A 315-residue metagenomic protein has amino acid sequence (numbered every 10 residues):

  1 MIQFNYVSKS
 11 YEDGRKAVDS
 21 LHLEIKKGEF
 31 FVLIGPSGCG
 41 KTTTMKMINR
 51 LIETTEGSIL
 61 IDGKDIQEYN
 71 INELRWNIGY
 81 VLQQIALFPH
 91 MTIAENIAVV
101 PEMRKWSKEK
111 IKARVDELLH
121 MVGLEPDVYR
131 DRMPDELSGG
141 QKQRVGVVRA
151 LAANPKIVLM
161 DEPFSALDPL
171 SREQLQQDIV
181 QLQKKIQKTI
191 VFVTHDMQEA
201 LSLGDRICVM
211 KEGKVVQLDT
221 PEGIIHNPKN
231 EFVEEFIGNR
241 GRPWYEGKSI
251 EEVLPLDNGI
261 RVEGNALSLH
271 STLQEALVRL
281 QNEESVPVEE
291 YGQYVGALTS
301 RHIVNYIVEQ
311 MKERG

Functional and structural regions predicted by a protein language model:
N49: Helix-to-loop junction immediately C-terminal to a conserved catalytic motif
E109-V128: Conserved ABC ATPase "signature" region
R132-L137, Q141: Conserved ABC ATPase signature
A152-K156: A short, proline-enriched helix->beta-strand linker immediately N-terminal to the Walker B motif in ABC-type P-loop
L218-D219, N227, A297: ABC ATPase "signature
V262-E284, V288-Y291, T299-G315: The conserved cystathionine-beta-synthase
